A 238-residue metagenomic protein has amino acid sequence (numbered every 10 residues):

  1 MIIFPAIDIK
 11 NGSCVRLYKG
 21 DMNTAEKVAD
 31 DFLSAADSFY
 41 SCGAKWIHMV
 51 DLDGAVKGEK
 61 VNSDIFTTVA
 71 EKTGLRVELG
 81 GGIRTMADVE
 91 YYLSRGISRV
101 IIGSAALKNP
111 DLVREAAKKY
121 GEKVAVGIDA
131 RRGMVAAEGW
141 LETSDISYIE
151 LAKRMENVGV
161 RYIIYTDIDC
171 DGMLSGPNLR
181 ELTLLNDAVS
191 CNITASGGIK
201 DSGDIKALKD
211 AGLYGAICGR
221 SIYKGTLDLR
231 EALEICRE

Functional and structural regions predicted by a protein language model:
I2-A6, W46, G74-E78, R99-I101 (+5 more regions): Structural preference for beta-strand elements that scaffold enzyme active sites
D8, F39, I47, Y92 (+5 more regions): Conserved, mostly hydrophobic/aromatic
G12-V15, K19-N23, E90, I97-D171: Conserved anion-binding
W46-N62, S104, Y165-S175: Glycine-rich, proline-tolerant flexible connector loops at the mouths of alpha/beta enzymes
D53, V61-K118: Glycine/small-residue-rich loop that forms an oxyanion/phosphate-binding "nest" at active or ligand-binding sites
K60-T67, P110, L141-E150, S175-L184: Charged helix-capping and loop-helix junction motifs
T73, V77-G96, R180-G215: Catalytic cores of alpha/beta
Y91-L112, G197-K200, A211-L229: Glycine-rich phosphate-binding active-site loops on the catalytic face of alpha/beta enzymes
